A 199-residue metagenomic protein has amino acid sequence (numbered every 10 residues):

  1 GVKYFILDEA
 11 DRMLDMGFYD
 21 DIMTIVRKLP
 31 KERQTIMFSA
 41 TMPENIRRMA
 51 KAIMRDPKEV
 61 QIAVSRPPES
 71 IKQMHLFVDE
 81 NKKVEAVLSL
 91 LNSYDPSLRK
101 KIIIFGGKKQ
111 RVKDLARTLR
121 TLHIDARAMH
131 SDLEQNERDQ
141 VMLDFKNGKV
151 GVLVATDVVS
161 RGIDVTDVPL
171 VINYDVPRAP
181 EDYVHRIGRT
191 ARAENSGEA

Functional and structural regions predicted by a protein language model:
G1-A199: Conserved helicase RecA-like core
